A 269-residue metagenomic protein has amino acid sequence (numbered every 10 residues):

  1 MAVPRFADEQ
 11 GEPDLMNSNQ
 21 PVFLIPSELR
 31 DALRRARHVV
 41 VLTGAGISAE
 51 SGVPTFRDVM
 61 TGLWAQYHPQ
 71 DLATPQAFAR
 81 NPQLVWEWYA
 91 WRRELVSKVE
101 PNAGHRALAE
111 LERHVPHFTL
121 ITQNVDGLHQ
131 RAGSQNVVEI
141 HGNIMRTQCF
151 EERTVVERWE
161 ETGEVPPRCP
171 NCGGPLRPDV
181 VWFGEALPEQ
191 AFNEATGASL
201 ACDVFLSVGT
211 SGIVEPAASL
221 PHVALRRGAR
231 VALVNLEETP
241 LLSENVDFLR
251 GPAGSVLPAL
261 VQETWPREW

Functional and structural regions predicted by a protein language model:
A2-W269: Conserved catalytic core of sirtuin-type NAD+-dependent deacylases
